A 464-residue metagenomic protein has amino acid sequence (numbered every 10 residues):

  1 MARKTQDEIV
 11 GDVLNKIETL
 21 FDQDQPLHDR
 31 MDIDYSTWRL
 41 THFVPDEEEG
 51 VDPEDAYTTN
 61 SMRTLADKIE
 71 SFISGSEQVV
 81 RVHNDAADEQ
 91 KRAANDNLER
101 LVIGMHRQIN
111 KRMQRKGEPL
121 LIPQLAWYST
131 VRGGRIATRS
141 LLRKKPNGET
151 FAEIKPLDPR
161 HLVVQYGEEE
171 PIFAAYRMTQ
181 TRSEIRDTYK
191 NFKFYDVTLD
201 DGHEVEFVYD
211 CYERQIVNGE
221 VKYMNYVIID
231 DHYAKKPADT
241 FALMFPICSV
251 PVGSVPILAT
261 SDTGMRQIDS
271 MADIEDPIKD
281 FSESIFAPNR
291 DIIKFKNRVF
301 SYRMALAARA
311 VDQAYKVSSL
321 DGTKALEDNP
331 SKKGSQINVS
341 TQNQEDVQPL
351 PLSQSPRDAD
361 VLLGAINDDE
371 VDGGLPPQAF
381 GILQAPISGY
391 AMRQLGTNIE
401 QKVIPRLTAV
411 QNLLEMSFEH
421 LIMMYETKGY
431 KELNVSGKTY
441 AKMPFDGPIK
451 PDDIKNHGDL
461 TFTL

Functional and structural regions predicted by a protein language model:
M1-F207, Y212-K222, G364-A365, E415 (+1 more regions): Extended, helix-rich architectural segments
T5-N15, T19, L142-S331, Q348-L350: Structured, contiguous alpha/beta core segments that scaffold functional sites
V51-D52, H106-M113, F286-N289, T341-N343 (+2 more regions): N-terminal start-of-chain detector that recognizes signal peptides and the immediate post-cleavage beginning
T59, N95, E99-I103, K116-L120 (+5 more regions): Generic detection of long, well-ordered alpha-helical segments
M62-V80, A87-V102, L142, P246-I274 (+1 more regions): Long amphipathic alpha-helical segments
R63, D67-G75, R132, A287-L306 (+1 more regions): Short, hydrophobic/amphipathic alpha-helical patches that form generic packing surfaces within helical domains
M113-L120, Q124, K145, F300-A307 (+3 more regions): Long, hydrophobic, amphipathic alpha-helical segments used as structural scaffolds
